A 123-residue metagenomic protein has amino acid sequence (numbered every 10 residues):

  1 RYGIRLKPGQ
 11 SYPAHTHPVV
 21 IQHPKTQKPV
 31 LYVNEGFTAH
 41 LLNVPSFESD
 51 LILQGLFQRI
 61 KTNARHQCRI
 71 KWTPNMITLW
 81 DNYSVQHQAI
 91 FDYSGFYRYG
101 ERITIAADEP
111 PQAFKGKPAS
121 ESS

Functional and structural regions predicted by a protein language model:
R1-Q67, I77-L79, Y83-S123: Active-site environment of non-heme Fe oxygenases that use a 2-His-1-carboxylate facial triad
